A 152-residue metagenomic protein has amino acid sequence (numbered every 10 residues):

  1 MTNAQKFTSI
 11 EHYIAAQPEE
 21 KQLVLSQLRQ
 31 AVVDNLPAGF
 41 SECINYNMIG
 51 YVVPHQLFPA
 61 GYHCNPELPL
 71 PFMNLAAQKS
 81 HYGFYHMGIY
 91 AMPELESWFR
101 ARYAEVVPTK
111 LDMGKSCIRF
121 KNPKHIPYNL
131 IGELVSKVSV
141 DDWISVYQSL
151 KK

Functional and structural regions predicted by a protein language model:
M1-K152: Charge-dense, helix-prone N-terminal extensions
